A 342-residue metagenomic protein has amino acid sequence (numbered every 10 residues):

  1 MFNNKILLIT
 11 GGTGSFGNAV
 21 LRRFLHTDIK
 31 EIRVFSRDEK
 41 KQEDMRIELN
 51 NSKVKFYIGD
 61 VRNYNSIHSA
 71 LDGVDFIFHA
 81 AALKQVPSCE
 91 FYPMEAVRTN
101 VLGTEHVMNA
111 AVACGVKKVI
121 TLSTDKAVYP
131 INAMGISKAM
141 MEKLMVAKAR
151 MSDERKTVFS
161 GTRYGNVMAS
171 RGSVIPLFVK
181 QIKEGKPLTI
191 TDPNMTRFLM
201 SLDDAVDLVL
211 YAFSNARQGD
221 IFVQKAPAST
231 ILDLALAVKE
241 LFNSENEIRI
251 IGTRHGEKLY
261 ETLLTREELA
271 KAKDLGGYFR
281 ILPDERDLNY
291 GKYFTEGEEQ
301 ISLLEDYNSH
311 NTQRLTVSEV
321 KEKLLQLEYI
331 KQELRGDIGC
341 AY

Functional and structural regions predicted by a protein language model:
K5-T27: N-terminal Rossmann NAD(P)H-binding glycine-rich loop of SDR-like oxidoreductase domains
T10, L71-A80, T121: Rossmann-fold scaffold of SDR-type NAD(P)-dependent oxidoreductases
D28-K41: Conserved glycine-rich Rossmann-like NAD(P)H-binding loop of the short-chain dehydrogenase/reductase
S36, I58, R98, D192 (+1 more regions): Conserved residues in the N-terminal Rossmann fold of short-chain dehydrogenase/reductase
K55-F76: Conserved Rossmann-fold cofactor-binding substructure of NAD(P)-dependent oxidoreductases
F56, A96, F159-T162: Hydrophobic/aromatic anchor residues within beta-strands of the central parallel beta-sheet of Rossmann-like
H79, L83-A139, K143, A147: Conserved Rossmann-fold NAD(P)-dependent oxidoreductase catalytic core, especially the SDR/UDP-sugar
A113, K143, A147-Y342: Strand-loop microenvironment adjacent to phosphate/nucleotide-handling motifs in alpha/beta enzyme folds
